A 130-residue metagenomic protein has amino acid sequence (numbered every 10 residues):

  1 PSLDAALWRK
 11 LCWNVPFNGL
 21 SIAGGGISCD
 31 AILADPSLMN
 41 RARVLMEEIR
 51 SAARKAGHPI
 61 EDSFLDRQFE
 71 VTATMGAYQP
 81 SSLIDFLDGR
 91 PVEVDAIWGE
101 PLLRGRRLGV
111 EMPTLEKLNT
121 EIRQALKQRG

Functional and structural regions predicted by a protein language model:
D4-C29, S37-R50, A77: Active-site-proximal catalytic alpha-helix in oxidoreductases
A31, M39-G130: NAD(P)-dependent Rossmann-like dehydrogenase/reductase catalytic/cofactor-binding core
